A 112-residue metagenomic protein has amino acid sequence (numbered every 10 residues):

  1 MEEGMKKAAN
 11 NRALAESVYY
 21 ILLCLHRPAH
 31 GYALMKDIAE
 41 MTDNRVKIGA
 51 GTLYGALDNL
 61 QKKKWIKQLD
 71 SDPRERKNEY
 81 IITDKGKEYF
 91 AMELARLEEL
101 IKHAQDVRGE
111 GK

Functional and structural regions predicted by a protein language model:
M1-L14, L100-H103: Intrinsically disordered, low-complexity serine/threonine- and proline-rich regulatory segments
N11-T52: N-terminal helix-turn-helix DNA-binding core of bacterial DNA-binding proteins
L53-Y54, L60: Basic amphipathic alpha-helical segments that dock to polyanions
K64: Glycine-centered, phosphate/nucleic-acid-interacting loop/turn motifs that mediate DNA/RNA or nucleotide
Q68: Short beta-strand "wing" residues that participate in macromolecule-binding interfaces
R74-E93: Basic, amphipathic "hinge/linker" alpha-helix immediately C-terminal to the N-terminal HTH DNA-binding motif
E88-K112: Amphipathic alpha-helical dimerization/coiled-coil segments that flank or bridge DNA-binding/regulatory modules
